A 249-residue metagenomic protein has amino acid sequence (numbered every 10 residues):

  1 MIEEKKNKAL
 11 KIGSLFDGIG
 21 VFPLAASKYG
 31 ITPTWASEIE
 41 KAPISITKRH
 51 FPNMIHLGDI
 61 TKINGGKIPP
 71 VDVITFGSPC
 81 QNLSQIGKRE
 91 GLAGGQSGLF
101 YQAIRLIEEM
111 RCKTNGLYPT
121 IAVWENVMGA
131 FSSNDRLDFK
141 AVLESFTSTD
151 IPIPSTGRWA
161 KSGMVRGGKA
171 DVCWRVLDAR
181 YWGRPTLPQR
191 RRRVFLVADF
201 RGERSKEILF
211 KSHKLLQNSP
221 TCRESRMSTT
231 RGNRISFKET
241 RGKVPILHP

Functional and structural regions predicted by a protein language model:
K5, V21, A25-T32, H50: A short, Lys/Arg-enriched amphipathic alpha-helix followed by its capping loop at the start of a domain
S14-G20: Class I SAM-dependent methyltransferase "Motif I" SAM/SAH-binding loop
A36-S37: The conserved SAM/SAH-binding core of class I Rossmann-like methyltransferase domains, concentrating on the hydrophobic
E40: Conserved SAM/SAH-binding beta-strand->alpha-helix loop
T47: Conserved SAM-binding loop
N53-D59: Conserved SAM-binding strand-loop segment of SAM-dependent methyltransferases
I63-V71, Q85-P249: Class I S-adenosyl-L-methionine
V73-T75: N-terminal Rossmann-like NAD(P) cofactor-binding module of classical short-chain dehydrogenase/reductase
